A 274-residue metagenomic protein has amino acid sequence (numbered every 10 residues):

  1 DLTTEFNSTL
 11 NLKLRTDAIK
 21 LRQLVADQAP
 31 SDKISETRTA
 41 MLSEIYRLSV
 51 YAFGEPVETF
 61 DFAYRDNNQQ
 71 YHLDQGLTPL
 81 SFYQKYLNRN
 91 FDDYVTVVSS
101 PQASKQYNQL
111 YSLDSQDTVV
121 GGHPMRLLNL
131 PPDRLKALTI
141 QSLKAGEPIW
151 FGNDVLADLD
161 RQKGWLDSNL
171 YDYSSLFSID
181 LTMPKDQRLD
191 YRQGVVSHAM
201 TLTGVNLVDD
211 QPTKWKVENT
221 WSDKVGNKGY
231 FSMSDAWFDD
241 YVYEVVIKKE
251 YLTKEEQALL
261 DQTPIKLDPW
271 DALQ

Functional and structural regions predicted by a protein language model:
D1-Y64: Papain-like cysteine protease catalytic cores
S43-Q274: Active-site signature of cysteine proteases
